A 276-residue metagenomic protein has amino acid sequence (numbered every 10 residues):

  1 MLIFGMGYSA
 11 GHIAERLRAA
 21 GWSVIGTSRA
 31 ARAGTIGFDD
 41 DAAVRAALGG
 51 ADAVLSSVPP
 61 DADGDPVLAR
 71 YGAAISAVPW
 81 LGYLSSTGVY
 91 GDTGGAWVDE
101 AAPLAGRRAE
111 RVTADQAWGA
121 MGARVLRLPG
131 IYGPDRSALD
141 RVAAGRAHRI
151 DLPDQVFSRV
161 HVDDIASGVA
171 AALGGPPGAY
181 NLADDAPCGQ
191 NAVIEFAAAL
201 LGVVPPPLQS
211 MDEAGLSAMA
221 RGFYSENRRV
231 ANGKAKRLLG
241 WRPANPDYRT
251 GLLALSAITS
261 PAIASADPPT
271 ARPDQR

Functional and structural regions predicted by a protein language model:
A10-G11: N-terminal Rossmann-fold NAD(P) dinucleotide-binding loop
A31-A73: NAD(P)H-binding glycine-rich loop region in Rossmannoid oxidoreductase-like domains and their noncatalytic homologs
A69-A105: Conserved Rossmann-fold NAD(P)-dependent oxidoreductase catalytic core, especially the SDR/UDP-sugar
V112, I131-A144, A171-N181, A186: Glycine/proline-rich active-site loop of Rossmann-fold NAD(P)-dependent oxidoreductases
Q116-D135: Conserved beta-loop-beta element that borders a ligand/cofactor-binding pocket
P134, L139-R141, I150-A171: Substrate-positioning beta->alpha
A166-A220, D267-R276: Mid/C-terminal beta-alpha module of Rossmann-like enzyme folds, strongest in SDR-family dehydrogenases/epimerases
G222-R276: C-terminal amphipathic/interface module of NAD(P)-dependent oxidoreductases and related NAD-binding regulators
